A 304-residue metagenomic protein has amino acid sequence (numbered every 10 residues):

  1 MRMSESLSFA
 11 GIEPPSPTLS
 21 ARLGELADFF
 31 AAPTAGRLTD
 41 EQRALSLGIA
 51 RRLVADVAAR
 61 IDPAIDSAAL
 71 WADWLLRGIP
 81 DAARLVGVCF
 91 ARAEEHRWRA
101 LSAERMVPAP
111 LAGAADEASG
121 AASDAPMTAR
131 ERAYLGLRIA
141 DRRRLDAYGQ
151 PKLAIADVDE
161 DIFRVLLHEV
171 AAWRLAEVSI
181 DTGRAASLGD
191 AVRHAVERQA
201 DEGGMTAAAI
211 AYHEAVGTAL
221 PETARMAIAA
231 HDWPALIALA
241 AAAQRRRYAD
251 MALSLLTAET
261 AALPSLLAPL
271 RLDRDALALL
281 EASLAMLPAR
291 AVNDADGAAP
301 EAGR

Functional and structural regions predicted by a protein language model:
M1-R304: Alpha-helical scaffold segments
